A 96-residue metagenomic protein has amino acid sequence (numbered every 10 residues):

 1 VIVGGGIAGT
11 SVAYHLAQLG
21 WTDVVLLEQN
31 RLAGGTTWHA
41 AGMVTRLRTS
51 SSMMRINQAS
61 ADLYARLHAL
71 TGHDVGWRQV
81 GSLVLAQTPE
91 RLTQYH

Functional and structural regions predicted by a protein language model:
V1-A8, V25: Beta1/beta-strand and adjacent pyrophosphate-binding region of the FAD-binding site in flavoprotein oxidoreductases
V3, E28, A40, Q79-G81: A secondary-structure boundary/capping signal
G9, A33, L92: Flexible, glycine-rich phosphate/dinucleotide-binding loops and adjacent beta-alpha linkers at cofactor/substrate
H15, G34, G72-D74: Short, flexible, glycine/charge-rich loop motifs used to bind or transfer phosphoryl groups or to couple energy/partner
A17-W38: Glycine-rich FAD pyrophosphate-binding loop
G42-H96: Dinucleotide-binding Rossmann-like beta1-alpha1 core, especially the glycine-rich loop that anchors the ADP
